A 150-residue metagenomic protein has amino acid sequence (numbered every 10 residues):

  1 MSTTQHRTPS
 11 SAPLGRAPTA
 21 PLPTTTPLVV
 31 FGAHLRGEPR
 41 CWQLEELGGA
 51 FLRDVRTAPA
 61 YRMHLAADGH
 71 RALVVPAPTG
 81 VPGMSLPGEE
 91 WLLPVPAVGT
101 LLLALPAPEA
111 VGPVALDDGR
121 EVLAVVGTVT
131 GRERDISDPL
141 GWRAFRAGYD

Functional and structural regions predicted by a protein language model:
S2-D150: Glycine-aromatic micro-motifs
